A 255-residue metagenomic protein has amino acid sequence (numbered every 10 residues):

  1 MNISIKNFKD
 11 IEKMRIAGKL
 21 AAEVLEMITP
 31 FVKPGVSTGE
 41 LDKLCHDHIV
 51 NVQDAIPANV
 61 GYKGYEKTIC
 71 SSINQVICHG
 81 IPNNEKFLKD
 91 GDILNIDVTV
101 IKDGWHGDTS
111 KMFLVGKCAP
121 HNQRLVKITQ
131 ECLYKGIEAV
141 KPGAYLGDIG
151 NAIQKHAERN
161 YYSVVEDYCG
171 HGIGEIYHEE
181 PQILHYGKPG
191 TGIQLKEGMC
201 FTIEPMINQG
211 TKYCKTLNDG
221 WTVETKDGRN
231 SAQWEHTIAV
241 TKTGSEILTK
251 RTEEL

Functional and structural regions predicted by a protein language model:
M1-L255: Active-site neighborhoods and metal-handling regions in enzymes and metal-associated proteins
